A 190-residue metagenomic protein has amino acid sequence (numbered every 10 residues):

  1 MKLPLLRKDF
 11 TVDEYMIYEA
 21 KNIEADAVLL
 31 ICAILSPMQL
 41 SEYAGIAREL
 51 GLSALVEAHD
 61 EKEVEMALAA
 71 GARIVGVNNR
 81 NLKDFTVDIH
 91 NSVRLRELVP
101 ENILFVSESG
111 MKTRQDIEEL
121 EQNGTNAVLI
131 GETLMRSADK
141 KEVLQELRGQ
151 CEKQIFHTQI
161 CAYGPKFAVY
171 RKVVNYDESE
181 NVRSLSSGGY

Functional and structural regions predicted by a protein language model:
M1-L3, N22-V28, R48-L52, A69-G76 (+2 more regions): Glycine-enriched alpha-helix->loop->beta-strand junction motifs that scaffold or abut catalytic
P4-D13, D26-P37, L52-D60, G76-D84 (+1 more regions): Catalytic beta/alpha-barrel core
E14-I23, K62-A70, M111-V128: Catalytic cores of alpha/beta
E19-L35, V77-D84, T125-V143: Glycine-rich phosphate-binding active-site loops on the catalytic face of alpha/beta enzymes
E65-V93: Glycine/Thr-rich beta-alpha phosphate-binding loop at enzyme active sites
L98, R136-K153: C-terminal helical cap(s) of enzyme catalytic domains, especially alpha/beta-barrels
E180-G189: Short, intrinsically disordered C-terminal tails of secreted or membrane-associated proteins
